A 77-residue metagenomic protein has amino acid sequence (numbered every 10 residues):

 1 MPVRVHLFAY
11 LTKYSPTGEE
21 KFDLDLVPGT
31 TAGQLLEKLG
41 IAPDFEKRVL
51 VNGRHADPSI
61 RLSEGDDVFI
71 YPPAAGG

Functional and structural regions predicted by a protein language model:
M1-G76: Ubiquitin-like/PB1-type beta-grasp interaction modules and other compact soluble beta-rich domains
